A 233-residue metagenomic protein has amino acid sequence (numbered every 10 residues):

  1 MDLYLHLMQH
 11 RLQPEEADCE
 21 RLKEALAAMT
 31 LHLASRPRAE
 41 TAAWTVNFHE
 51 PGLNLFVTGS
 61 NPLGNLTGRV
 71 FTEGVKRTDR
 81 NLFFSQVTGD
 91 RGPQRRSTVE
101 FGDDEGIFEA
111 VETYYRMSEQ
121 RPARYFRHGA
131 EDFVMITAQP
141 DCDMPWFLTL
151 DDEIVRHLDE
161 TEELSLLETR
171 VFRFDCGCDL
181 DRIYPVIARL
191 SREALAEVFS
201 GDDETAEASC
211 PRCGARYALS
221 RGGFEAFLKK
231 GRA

Functional and structural regions predicted by a protein language model:
M1-L167: Interaction interfaces in information-processing and related assembly proteins
Q139-A233: Cys/His-clustered metal-coordination modules, chiefly Zn-binding fingers
